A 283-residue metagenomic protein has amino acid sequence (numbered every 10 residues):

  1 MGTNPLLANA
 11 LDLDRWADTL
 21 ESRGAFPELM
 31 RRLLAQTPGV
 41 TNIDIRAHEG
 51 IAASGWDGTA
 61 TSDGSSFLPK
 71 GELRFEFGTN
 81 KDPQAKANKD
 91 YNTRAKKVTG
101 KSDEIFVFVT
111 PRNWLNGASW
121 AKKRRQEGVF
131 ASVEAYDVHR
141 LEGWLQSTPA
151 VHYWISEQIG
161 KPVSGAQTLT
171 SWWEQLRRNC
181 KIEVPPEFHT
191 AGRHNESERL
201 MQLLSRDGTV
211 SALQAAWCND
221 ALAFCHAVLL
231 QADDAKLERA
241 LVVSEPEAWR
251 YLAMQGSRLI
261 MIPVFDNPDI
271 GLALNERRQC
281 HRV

Functional and structural regions predicted by a protein language model:
M1-C218, Q255, C280-H281: Mixed-charge (Asp/Glu-Lys/Arg
A215-D220, L230-V283: Conserved P-loop NTPase "ATPase switch" module shared by AAA+ and STAND
A223-F224: Hydrophobic positions on the alpha1 helix immediately C-terminal to the Walker A/P-loop
A227: Active-site signature of alpha/beta-hydrolase-fold catalytic machinery across serine- and Asp/Cys-nucleophile hydrolases
